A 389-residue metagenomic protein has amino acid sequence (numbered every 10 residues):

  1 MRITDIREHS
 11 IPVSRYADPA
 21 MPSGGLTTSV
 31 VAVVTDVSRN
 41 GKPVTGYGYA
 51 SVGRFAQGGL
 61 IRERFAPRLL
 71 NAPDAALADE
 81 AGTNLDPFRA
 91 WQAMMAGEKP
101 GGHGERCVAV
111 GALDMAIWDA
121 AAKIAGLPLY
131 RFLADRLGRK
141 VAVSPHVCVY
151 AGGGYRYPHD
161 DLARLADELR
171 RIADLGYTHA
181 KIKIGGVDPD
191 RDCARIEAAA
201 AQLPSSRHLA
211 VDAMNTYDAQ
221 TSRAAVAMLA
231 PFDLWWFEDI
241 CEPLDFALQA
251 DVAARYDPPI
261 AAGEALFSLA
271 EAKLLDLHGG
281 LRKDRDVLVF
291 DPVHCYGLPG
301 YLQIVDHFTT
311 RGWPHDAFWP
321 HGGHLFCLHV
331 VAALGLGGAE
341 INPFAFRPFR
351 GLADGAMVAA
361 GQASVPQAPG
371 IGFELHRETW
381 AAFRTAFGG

Functional and structural regions predicted by a protein language model:
M1-G53, G58, F349: Structured beta-strand/loop patches that form or line metal/cofactor-binding pockets in enzymes
V31, P43, L113, G126 (+7 more regions): Conserved, mostly hydrophobic/aromatic
S38-A125: Metal- or metallocofactor-binding catalytic centers and their adjacent structured scaffolds across diverse enzyme
A50, V110, I184-D188, V211-D218 (+5 more regions): Glycine- and other small-residue-rich loops at beta-strand/loop junctions that grip anionic moieties
E105-V108, D114-Y157: Glycine-rich, aromatic-flanked loop segments that form ligand/cofactor-binding clefts across common enzyme folds
D135-Y256: Metal-dependent enolase-superfamily TIM-barrel catalytic cores that perform enediolate-based chemistry
L244-P366, E374: Shared catalytic-loop signature of beta/alpha-barrel
G370-G389: Extended hydrophobic packing segments that form well-structured cores
